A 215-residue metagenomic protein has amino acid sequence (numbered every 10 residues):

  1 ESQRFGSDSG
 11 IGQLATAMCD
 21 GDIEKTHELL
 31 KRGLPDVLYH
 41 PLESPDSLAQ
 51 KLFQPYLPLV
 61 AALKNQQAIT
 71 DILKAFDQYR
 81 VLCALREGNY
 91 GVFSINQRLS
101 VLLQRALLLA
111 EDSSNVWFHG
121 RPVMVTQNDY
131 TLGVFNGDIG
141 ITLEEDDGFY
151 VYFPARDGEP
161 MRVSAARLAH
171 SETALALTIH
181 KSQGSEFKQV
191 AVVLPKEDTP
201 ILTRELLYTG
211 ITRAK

Functional and structural regions predicted by a protein language model:
E1-V123, D129-L132: Conserved helicase motor core of P-loop NTPases
L108-E111, V125-N128, A166, E172 (+1 more regions): Generic detector of short alpha-helix boundary/capping microenvironments and adjacent low-complexity segments
M124-V125, V192: Short hydrophobic-aromatic micro-motifs
D138-K215: C-terminal accessory regions
